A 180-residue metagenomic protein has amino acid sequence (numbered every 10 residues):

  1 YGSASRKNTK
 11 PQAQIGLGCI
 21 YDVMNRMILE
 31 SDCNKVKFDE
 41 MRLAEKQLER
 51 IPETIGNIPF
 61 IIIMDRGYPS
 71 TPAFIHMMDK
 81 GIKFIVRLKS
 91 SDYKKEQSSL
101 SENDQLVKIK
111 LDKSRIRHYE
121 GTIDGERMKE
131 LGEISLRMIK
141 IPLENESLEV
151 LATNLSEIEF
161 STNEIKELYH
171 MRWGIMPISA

Functional and structural regions predicted by a protein language model:
Y1-G2: Active-site- or DNA-interface-adjacent structural scaffold in DNA-acting proteins
T9-A180: Single, function-defining residue in the core of a domain
